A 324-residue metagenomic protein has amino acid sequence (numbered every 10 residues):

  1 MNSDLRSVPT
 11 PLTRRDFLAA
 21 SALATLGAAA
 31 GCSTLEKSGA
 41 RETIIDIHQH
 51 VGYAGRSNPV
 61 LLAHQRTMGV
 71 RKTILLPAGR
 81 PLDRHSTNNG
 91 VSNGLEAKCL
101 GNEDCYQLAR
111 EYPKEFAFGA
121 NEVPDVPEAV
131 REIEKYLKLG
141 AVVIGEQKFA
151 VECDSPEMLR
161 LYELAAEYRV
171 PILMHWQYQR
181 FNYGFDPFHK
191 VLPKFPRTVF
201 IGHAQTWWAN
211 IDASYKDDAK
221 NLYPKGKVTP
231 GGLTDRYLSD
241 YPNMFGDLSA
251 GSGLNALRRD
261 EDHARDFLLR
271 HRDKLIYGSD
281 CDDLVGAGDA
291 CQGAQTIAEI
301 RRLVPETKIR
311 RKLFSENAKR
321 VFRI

Functional and structural regions predicted by a protein language model:
N2-I47, R56-K72, L76-G79, R272-I276 (+1 more regions): Mid-to-C-terminal alpha-helical segments outside catalytic/metal-binding sites
G52, R80-P81, V123-D125, A150-V151 (+5 more regions): Short, solvent-exposed loop/turn segments at secondary-structure junctions
N58-L62, N102-A109, I133, M158 (+5 more regions): Generic structural signal for well-ordered alpha-helices, preferentially at hydrophobic/aromatic core positions
R80, S86-F181, D186, F245 (+1 more regions): Active-site gating/metal-coordination segments in enzymes
R80-A97, A209-V228, N255-R258, V285-C291: Short, flexible/disordered intra-domain loops and linkers
L95-E103, N182-F185, K225-L233, G293-I297: Well-ordered, non-membrane alpha-helical segments in soluble/globular domains
L108-F116, T234-M244, R270-H271, L303-T307: A structural motif corresponding to the C-terminal end of an alpha-helix and its immediate exit/capping segment
V142-V143, V151, S155-Y277: Catalytic pocket-lining loop regions of alpha/beta-barrel enzymes, especially the amidohydrolase/enolase/GH5 lineages
